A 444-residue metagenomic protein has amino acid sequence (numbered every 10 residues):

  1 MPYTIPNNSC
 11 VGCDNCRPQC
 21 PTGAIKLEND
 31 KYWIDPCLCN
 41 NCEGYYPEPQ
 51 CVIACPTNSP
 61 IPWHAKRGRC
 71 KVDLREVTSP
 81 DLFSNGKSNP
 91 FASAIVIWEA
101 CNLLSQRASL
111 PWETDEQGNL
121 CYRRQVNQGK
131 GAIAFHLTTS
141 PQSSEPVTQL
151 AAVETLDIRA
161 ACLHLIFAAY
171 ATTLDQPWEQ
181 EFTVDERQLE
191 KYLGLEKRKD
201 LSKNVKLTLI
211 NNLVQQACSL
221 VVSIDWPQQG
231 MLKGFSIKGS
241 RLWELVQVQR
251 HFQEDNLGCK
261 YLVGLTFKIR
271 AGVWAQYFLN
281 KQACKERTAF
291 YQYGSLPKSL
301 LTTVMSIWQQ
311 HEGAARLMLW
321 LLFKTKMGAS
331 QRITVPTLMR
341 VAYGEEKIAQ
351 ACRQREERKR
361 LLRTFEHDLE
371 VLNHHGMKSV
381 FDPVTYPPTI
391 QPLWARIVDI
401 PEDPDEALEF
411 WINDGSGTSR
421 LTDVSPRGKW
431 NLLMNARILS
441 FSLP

Functional and structural regions predicted by a protein language model:
M1-G12, G23-P47, S59, H64: Ferredoxin-like iron-sulfur electron-transfer modules
N15: Residue-level recognition of oxygen-bearing side chains
Q19-C20, C55: Cysteine-centered loop/knuckle micro-motif
Q50-A54: Short, disulfide-bonded extracellular cysteine-rich repeat modules
R67-P444: Charged, alpha-helix-forming regions
